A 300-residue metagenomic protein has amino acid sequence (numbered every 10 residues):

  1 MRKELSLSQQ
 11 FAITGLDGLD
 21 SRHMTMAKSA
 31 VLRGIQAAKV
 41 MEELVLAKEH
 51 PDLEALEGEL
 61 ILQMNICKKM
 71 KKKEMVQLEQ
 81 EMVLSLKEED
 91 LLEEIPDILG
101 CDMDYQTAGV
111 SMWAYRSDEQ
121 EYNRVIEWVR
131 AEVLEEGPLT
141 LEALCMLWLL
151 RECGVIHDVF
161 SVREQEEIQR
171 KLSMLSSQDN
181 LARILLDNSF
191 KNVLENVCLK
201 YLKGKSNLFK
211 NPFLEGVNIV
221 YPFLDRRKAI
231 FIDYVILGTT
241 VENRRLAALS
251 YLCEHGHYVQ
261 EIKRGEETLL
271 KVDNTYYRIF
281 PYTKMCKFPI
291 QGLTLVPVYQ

Functional and structural regions predicted by a protein language model:
M1-E81: Short, amphipathic alpha-helical interface elements at domain boundaries that mediate macromolecular binding
E49-N65, E79-Q80, K87, E93-L144 (+1 more regions): Accessory beta->alpha helical hairpin/"wing" motif in late/C-terminal subdomains of nucleic-acid enzymes
E57-I61, K271-Q300: Long, continuous compositionally biased terminal/linker segments
M82-S85, Y251: Alpha-helical scaffold elements within enzyme catalytic domains, especially in hydrolases
E119-F209: Glycine-rich, aromatic-bearing surface loops/beta-hairpins
K203-G238, R245-A247: An N-terminal amphipathic alpha-helical segment
V241-V259: Amphipathic alpha-helical segments
R264-E266: Long, solvent-exposed non-transmembrane regions
